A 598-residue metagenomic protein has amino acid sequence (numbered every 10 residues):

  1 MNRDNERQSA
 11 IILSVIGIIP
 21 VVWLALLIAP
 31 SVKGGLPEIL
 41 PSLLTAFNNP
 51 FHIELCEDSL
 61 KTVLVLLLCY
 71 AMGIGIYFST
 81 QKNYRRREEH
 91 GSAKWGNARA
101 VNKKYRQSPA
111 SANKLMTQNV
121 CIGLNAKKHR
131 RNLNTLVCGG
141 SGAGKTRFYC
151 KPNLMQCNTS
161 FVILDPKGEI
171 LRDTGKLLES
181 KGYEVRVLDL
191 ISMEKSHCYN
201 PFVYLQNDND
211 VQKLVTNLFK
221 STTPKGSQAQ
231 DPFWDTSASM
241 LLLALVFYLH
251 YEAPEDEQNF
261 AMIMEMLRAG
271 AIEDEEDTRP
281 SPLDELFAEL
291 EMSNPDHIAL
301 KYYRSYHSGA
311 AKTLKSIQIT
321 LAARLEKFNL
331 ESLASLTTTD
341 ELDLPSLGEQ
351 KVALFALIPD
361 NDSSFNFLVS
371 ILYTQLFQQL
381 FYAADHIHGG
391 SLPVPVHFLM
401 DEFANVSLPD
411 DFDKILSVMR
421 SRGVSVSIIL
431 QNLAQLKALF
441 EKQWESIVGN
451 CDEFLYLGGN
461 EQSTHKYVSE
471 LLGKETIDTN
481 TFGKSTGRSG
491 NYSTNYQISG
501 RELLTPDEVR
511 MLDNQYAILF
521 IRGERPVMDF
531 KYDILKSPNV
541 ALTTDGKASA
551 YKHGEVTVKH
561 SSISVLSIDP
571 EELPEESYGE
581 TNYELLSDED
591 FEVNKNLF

Functional and structural regions predicted by a protein language model:
M1-A143, R147-C150, E194, Q497 (+1 more regions): Basic- and hydrophobic-enriched, low-structure N-terminal and domain-boundary segments that flank ATP-binding catalytic
M1-Q8, C56-S111, P280-Y306, L325-L357 (+1 more regions): Short, charged N-terminal helix-start/capping segments
F47-N49, L60-N113, D208-L218, M262-A269 (+3 more regions): Short alpha-helical interface patches
A93-W95, T117, H129, L133-N134 (+7 more regions): General secondary-structure edge motif
K94-N102, T117-K127, R147-F148, T313-I319 (+6 more regions): A broad, low-specificity signal for short, low-complexity segments enriched in glycine/proline and polar/charged
R131-V424, L439, Q443, D507-M528 (+2 more regions): P-loop NTPase motor domains
L416-V418, R422-I518: Conserved ATP-driven motor cores of ASCE-family P-loop NTPases powering translocation/secretion/packaging/pilus
D533: Short, surface-exposed polybasic-aromatic patches that bind anionic ligands, especially phosphate groups
